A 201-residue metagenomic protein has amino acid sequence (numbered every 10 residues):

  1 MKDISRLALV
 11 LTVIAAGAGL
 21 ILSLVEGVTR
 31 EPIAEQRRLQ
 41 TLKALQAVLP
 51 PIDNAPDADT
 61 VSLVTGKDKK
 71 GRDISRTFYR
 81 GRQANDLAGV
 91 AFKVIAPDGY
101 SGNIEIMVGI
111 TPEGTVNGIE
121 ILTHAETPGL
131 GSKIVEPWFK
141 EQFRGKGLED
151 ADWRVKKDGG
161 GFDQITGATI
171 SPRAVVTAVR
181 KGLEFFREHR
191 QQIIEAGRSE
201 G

Functional and structural regions predicted by a protein language model:
K2-G201: Flexible, solvent-exposed loop/hinge segments and secondary-structure transition points
